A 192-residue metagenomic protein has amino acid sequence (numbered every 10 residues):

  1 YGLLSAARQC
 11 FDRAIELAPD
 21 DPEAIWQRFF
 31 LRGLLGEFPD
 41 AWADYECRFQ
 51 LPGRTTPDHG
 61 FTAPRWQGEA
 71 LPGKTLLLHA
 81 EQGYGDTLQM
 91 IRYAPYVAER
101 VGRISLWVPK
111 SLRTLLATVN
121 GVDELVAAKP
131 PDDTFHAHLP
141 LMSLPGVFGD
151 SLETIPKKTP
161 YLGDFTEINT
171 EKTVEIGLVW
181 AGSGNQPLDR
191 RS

Functional and structural regions predicted by a protein language model:
Y1-S192: Alpha-helical solenoid repeat scaffolds of the TPR/TPR-like class and their adjacent stem/linker regions that mediate
